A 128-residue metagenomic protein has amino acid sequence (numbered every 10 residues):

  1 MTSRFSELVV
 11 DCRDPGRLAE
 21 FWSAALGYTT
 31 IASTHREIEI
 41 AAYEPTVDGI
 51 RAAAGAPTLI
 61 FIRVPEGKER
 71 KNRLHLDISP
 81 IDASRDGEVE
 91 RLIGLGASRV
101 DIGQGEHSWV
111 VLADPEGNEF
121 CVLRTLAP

Functional and structural regions predicted by a protein language model:
M1-A19, L74-H75, L126-P128: N-terminal beta-strand motif that seeds the catalytic metal site of vicinal oxygen chelate
D11-A56, G94: Core segments of cupin and vicinal oxygen chelate
R13-P15, L76-E116: Vicinal oxygen chelate
W22, E116-F120: Short, glycine-anchored, charge-dense loop/turn motifs used at functional sites
H35-E37, R70, G105-S108: Short acidic/glycine-enriched loop/turn segments that link adjacent beta-strands
I40-P45, L112-P115, T125: Active-site beta-strand termini and strand-to-loop segments that position acidic
P57-I62, C121: Conserved beta-strand in the GNAT
G105, L123-T125: Residue-level structural signal for beta-strand termini and adjacent loop
